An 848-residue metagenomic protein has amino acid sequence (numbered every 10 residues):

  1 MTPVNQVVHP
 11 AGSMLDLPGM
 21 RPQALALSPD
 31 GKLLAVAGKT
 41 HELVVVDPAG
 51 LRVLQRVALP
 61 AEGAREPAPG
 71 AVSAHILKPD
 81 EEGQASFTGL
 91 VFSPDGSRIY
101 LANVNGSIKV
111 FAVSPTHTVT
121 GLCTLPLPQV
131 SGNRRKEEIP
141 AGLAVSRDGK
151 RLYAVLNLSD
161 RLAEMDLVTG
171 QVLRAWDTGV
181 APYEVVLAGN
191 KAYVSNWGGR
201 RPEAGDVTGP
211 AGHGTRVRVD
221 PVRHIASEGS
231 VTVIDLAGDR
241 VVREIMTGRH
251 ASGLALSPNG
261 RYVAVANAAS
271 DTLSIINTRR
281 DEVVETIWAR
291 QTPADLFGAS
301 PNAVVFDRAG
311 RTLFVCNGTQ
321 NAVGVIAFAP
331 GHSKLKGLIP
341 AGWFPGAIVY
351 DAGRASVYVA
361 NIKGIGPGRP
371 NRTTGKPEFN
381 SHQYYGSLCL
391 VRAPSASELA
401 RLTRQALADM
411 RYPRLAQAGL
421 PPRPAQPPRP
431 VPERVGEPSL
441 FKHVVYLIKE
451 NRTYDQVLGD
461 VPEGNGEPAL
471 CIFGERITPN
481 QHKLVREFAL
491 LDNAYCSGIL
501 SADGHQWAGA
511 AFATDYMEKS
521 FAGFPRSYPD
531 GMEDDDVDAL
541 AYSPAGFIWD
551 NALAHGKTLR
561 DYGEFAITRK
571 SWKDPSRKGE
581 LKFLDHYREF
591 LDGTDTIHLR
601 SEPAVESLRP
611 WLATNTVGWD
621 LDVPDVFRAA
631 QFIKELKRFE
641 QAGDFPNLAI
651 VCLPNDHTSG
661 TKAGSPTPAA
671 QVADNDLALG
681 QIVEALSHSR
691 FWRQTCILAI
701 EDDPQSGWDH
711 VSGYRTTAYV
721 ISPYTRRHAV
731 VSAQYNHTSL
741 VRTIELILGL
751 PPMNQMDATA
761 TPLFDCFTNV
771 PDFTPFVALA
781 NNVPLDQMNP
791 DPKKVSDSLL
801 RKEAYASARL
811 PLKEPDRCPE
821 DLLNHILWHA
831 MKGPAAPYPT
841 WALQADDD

Functional and structural regions predicted by a protein language model:
M1-P428: Predominantly soluble domains enriched in secretory-pathway, periplasmic, or organellar proteins
T403-D848: N-terminal pro-sequences and low-complexity stem/linker regions of secreted or lumenal proteins
